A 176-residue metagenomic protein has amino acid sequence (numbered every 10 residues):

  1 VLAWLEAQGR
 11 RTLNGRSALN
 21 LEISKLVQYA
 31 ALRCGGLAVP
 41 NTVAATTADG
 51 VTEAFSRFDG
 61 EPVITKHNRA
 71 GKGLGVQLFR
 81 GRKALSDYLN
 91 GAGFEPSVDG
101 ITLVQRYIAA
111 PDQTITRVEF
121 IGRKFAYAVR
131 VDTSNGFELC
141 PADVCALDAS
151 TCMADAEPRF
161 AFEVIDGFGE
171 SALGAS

Functional and structural regions predicted by a protein language model:
V1-E6, L13-E22: N-terminal glycine-rich "phosphate-gripper" loop used for MgATP/nucleotide binding and carboxylate activation
W4-T12, P40-T47: Short, mixed-charge, low-aromatic patches
L5-E6, L32, F55, V118: A generic structural signal for well-ordered alpha-helical segments
S17-Q113: Active-site nucleotide/adenylate-binding loops and adjacent lid/helix of ATP-dependent enzymes
L74-S171: Phosphate-binding site of ATP-dependent enzymes
L173-S176: Short glycine-rich, acidic/polar surface loops and turns
